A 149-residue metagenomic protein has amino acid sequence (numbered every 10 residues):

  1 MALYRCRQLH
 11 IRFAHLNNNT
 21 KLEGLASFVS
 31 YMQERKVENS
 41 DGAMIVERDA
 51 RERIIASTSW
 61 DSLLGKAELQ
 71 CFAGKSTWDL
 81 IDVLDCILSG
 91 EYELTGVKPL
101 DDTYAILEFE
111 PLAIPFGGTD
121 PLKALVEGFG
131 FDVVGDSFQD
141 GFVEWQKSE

Functional and structural regions predicted by a protein language model:
M1-E149: Structured alpha/beta or helical-core interaction and ligand-binding surfaces enriched in interleaved
